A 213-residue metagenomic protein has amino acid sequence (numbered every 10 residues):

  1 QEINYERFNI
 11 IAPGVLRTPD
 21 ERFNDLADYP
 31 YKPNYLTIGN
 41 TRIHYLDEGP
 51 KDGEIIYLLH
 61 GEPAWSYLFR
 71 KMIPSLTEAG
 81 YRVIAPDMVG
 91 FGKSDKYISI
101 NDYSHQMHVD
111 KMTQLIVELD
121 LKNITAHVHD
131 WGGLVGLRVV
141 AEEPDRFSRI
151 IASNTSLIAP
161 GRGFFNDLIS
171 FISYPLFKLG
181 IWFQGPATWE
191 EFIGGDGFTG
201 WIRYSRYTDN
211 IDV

Functional and structural regions predicted by a protein language model:
I3-K32, T41-I43, E48-G49, I55 (+5 more regions): Flexible "cap/lid" subdomain of the alpha/beta-hydrolase fold that forms the substrate-access gate
Y35: Adenosine-cofactor binding site in Rossmann-like domains, unifying the SAM/SAH pocket of S-adenosylmethionine-dependent
L58-G61, A85: Structural cue for short, hydrophobic secondary-structure segments
E62-I73: The serine-hydrolase catalytic nucleophile loop
S75-T77: Short hydrophobic signal-anchor/transmembrane segments that target glycosyltransferases and glycosylation machinery
